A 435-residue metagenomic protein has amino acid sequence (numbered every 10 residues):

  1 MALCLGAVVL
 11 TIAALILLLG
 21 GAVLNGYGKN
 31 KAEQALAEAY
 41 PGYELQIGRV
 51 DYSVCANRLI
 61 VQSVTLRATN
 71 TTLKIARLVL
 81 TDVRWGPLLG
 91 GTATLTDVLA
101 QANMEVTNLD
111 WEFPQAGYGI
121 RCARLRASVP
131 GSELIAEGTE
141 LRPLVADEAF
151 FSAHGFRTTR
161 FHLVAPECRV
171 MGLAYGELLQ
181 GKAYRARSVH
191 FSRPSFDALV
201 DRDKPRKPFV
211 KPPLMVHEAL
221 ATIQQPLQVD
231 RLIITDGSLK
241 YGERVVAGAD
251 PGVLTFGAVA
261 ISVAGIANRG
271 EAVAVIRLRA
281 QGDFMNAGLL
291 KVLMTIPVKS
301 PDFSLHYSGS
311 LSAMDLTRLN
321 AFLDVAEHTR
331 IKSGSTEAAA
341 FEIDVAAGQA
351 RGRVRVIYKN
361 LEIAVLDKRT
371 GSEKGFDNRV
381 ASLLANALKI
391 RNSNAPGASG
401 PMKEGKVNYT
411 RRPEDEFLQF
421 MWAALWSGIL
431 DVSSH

Functional and structural regions predicted by a protein language model:
M1-G6, P297, F303, S310 (+1 more regions): Extended terminal
A2-L18: Hydrophobic membrane-insertion alpha-helices, especially the h-region of bacterial N-terminal signal peptides
A13-R187, F191-F196: Terminal hydrophobic membrane-targeting helix
G42, N70-V83, E112-R124, F150-M171 (+6 more regions): Amphipathic hydrophobic-ligand
D97-A100, G119, E137-T139, K240 (+3 more regions): Membrane-lipid interaction segments
V189, V229-S238: Tryptophan-anchored aromatic micro-motifs
L199-K204, L366-T370: Outer-membrane beta-barrel and related beta-rich outer-membrane complex signature in Gram-negative bacteria
A219-R231: N-terminal helix-cap/turn-to-beta initiation motif at the start of protein domains
